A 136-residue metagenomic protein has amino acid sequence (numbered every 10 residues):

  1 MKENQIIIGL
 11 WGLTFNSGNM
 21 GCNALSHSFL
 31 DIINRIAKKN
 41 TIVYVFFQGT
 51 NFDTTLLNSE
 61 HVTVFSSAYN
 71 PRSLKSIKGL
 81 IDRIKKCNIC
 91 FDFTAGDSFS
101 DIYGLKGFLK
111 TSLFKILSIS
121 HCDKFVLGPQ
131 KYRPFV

Functional and structural regions predicted by a protein language model:
K2-F135: Aromatic- and Gly/Pro-rich donor/ligand-binding loops that form nucleotide- or phosphate-bearing donor binding pockets
